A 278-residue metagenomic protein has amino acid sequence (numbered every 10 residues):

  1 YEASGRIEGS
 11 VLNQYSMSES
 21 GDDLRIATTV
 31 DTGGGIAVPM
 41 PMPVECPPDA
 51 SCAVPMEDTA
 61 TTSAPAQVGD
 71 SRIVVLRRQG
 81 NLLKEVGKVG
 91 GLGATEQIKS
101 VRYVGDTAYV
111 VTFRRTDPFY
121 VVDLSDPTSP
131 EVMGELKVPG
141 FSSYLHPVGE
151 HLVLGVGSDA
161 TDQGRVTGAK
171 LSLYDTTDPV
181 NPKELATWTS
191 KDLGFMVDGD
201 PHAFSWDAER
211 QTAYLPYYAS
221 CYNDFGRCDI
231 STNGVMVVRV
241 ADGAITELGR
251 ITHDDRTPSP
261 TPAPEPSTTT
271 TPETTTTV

Functional and structural regions predicted by a protein language model:
Y1-V278: Feature marking well-ordered beta-strand scaffolds used for ligand recognition
